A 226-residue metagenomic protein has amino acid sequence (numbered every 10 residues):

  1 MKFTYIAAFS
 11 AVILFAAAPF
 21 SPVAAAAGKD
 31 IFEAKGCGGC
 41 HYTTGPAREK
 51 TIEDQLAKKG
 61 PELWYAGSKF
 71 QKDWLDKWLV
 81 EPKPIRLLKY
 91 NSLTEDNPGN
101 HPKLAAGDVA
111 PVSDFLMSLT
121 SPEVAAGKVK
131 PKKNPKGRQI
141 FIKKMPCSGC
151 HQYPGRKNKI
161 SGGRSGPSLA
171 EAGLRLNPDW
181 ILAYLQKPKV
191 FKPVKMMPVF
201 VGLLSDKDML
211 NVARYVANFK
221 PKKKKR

Functional and structural regions predicted by a protein language model:
M1-A26, T43, S68-K133, A213-R226: Post-cleavage N-terminal segment of exported redox proteins
A24-R48, V129-P154: Sequence/structural segment immediately N-terminal to covalent heme-attachment motifs in c-type and related
K29, Y42-K77, Q152-Y184: Gly/Gly-Pro-rich "capping" loops immediately C-terminal to redox-active cysteine motifs in periplasmic/lumenal
I31-A34, K69, P102-A106, F141-K144 (+2 more regions): Short, solvent-exposed loop/helix junctions and linker helices that flank or host conserved functional motifs
E33-G36, F70-L75, D108-V109, K133 (+4 more regions): Stable alpha-helical elements in mature extracytoplasmic
A34-C37, G60, K72, C147 (+2 more regions): Disulfide-stabilized extracellular ectodomain repeats and their linkers
A47, I85-R86, K157, F191-K192 (+1 more regions): Alpha-solenoid repeat scaffolds
I52-S68, V80-A110, G127-V129, G162-A170 (+1 more regions): Axial heme c-ligation environment in periplasmic c-type cytochrome domains
